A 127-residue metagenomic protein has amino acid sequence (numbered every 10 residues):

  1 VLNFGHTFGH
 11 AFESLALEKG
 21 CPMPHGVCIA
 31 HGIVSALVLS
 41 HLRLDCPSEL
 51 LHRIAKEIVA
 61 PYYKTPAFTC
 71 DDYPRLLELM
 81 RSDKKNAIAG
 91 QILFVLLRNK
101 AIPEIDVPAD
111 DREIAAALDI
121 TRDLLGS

Functional and structural regions predicted by a protein language model:
V1-P74: Active-site segments that bind and position negatively charged phosphate/pyrophosphate groups
D45-S127: C-terminal charged capping/lid subdomain of soluble metabolic enzymes
